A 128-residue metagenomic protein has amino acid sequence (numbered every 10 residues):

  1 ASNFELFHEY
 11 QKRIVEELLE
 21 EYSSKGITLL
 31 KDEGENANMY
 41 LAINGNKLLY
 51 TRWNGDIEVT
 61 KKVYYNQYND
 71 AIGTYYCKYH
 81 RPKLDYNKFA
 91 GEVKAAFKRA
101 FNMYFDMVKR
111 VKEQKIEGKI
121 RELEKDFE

Functional and structural regions predicted by a protein language model:
A1-F7, A96-V111: Contiguous, amphipathic alpha-helical segments that mediate oligomerization or scaffolding in large protein assemblies
A1-N38: Negatively charged, low-complexity tracts enriched in Asp/Glu with abundant Ser/Thr
K12-L19, K98, N102-F105, E117 (+1 more regions): Generic detector of well-ordered alpha-helical segments enriched in charged/polar residues, highlighting helical
N36-M103: Intrinsically disordered, low-complexity regulatory segments enriched in Ser/Thr/Pro and charged residues
R110-E128: Short acidic, low-complexity intrinsically disordered linear motifs used for protein-protein interactions
